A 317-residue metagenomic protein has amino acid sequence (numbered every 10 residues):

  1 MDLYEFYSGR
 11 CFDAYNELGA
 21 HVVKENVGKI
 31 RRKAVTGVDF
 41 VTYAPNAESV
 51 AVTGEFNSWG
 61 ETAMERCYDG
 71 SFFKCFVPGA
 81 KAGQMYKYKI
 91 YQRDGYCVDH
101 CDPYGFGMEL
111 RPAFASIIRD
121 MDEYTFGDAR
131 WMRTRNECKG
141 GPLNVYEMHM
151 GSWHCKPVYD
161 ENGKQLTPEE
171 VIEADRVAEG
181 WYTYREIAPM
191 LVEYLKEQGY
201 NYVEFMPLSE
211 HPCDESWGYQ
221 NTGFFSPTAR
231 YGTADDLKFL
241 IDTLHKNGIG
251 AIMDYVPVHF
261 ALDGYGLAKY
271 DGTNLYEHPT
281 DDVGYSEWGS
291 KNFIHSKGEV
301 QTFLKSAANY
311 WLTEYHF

Functional and structural regions predicted by a protein language model:
M1-D39, C67-E147, S152-D175, E186: The feature marks proteins involved in alpha-glucan
Y43-V50, N57-W59, A80: Short proline/glycine-enriched turn/loop motifs at strand-loop junctions of beta-rich domains
V50-V52, Y86: Short beta-strand elements bearing conserved aromatic residues within extracellular beta-rich modules
T53, E65, R119, M206 (+1 more regions): Residue-level detector of conserved, well-ordered beta-strand and adjacent loop positions that form binding/recognition
E55-G60, R93: Change "in extracellular beta-sheet-rich domains … of secreted and cell-surface proteins" to "in beta-sheet-rich domains
M132-K139, H149-F317: Substrate-binding/active-site clefts of carbohydrate-active enzymes
